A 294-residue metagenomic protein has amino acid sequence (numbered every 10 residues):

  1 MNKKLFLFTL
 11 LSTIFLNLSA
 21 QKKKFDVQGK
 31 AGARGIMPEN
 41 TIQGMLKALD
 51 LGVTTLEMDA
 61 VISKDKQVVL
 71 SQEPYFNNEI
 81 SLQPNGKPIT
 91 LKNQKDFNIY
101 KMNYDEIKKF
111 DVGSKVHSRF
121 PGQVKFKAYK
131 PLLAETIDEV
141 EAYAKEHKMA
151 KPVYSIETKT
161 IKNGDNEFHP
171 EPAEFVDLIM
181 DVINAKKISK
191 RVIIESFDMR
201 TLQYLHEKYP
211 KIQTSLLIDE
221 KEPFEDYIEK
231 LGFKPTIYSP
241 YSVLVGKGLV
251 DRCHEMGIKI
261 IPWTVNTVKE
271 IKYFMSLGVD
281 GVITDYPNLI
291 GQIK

Functional and structural regions predicted by a protein language model:
M1-K23: Bacterial Sec-dependent N-terminal signal peptides
A20-K294: Phosphate-group recognition and catalysis centered on beta-loop-alpha active-site segments
